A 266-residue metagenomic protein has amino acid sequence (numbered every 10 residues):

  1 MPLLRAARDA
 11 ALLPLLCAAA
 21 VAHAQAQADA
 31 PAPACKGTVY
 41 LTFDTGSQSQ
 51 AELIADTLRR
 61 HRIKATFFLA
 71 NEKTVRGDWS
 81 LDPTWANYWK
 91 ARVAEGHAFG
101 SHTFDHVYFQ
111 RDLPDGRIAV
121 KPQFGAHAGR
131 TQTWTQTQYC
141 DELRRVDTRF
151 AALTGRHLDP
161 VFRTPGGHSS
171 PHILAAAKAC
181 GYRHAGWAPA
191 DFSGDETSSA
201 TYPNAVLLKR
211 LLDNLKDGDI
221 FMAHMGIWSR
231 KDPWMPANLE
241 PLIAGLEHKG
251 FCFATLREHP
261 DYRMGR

Functional and structural regions predicted by a protein language model:
M1-A11: Bacterial N-terminal signal peptides that target proteins for export
D9-A19: Bacterial N-terminal signal peptides
Q27-W134, E142-P160, D261: Active-site beta->alpha N-cap acidic-glycine motif
A28-P33, A65, K231-R266: C-terminal domain-boundary segment and adjacent tail
T38, S49-L53, R60, T84-N87 (+9 more regions): Extracytoplasmic/secreted proteins, especially bacterial periplasmic and envelope-associated proteins
Q50-E52, V75-D78, V107-D112, S169-I173 (+2 more regions): Extracytoplasmic/secreted cell-surface and envelope-processing proteins
A98-H106, G167-S169, M222-M225: Histidine-centered catalytic micro-motifs
H168-N214, F251-Y262: His/Asp/Glu-enriched short active-site or ligand-binding loop at hydrolase and phosphoryl-transfer sites
